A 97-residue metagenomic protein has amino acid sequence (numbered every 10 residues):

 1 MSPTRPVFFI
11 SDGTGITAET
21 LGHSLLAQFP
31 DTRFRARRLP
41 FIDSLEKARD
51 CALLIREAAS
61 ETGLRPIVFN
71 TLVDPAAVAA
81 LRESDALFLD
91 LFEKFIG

Functional and structural regions predicted by a protein language model:
M1-L25: N-terminal accessory targeting/assembly segments
P3-P6, T32-F34, A59-P66: Short, surface-exposed connector motifs at secondary-structure boundaries
F9, R38, F88-L91: Structural signal for conserved beta-strand scaffold positions within catalytic alpha/beta enzyme cores
G13, I42, L72: Conserved residues at beta->alpha junctions
H23-Q28, D85-A86: Short, solvent-exposed amphipathic alpha-helical segments in soluble enzyme and RNA/protein-processing domains
D31-L45: A short beta-strand-loop structural module common to alpha/beta enzyme folds
L45-G97: Phosphate-bearing ligand-interacting subdomains that bind or position ATP/ADP/UDP/GDP/NAD(P) or nucleotide-linked
